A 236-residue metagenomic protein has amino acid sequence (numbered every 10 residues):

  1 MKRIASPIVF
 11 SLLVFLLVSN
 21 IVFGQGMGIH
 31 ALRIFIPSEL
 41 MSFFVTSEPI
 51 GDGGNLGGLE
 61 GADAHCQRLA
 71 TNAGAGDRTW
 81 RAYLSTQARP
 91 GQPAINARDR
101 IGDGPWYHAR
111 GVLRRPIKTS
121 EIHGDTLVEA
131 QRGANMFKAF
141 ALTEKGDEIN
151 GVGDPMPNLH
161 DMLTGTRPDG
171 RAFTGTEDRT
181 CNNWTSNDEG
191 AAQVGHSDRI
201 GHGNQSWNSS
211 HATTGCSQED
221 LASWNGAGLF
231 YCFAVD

Functional and structural regions predicted by a protein language model:
M1-V9: Bacterial N-terminal signal peptides that target proteins for export
A5, L13, F173-G175: Alpha-helical interaction segments
V9-N20: Bacterial N-terminal signal peptides
Q25-D236: Secreted/extracellular ectodomain signature
